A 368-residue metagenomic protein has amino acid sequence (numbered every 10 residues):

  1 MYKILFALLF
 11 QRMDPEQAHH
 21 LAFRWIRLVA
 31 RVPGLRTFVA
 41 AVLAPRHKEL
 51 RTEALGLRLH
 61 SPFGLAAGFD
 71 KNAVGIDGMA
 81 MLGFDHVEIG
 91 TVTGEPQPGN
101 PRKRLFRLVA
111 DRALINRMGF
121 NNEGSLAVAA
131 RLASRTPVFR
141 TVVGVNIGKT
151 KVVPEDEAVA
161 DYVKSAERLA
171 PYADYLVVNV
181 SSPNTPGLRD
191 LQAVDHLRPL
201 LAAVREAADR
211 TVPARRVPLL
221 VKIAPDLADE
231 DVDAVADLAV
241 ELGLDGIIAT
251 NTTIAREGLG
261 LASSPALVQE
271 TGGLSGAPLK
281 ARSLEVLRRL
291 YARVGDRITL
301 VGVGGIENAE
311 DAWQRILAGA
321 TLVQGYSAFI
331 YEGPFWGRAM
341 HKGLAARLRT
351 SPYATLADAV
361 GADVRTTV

Functional and structural regions predicted by a protein language model:
M1-T52, N116, N121, S125-L126: An N-cap/entry alpha-helix motif that binds or orients negatively charged groups
R36-P45, P183-H196, L238-D296: Glycine/Thr-rich beta-alpha phosphate-binding loop at enzyme active sites
G56-G64, F139-V145, R210-L227, A292-G302: Short beta-strand/loop segments at the ligand-binding rim of alpha/beta enzyme cores
N72-M81, L227-E241, A292, D296 (+1 more regions): Catalytic cores of alpha/beta
D85-Q97, V180-S182, G246-R256, G305-I306 (+1 more regions): Glycine-rich phosphate-binding active-site loops on the catalytic face of alpha/beta enzymes
G90-R140: A gly/proline- and charged-residue-enriched helix-loop-helix capping module
P96-R112, E257-G272, F329-Y353: C-terminal helical cap(s) of enzyme catalytic domains, especially alpha/beta-barrels
T150-V163, D190, H196, L220-E241: Active-site glycine- and acidic-residue-rich loops that bind and position anionic ligands or nucleotide-like cofactors
